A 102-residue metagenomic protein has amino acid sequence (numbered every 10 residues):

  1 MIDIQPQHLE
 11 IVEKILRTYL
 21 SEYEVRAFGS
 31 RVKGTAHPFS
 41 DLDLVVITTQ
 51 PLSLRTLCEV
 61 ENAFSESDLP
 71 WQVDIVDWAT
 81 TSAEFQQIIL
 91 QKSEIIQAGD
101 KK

Functional and structural regions predicted by a protein language model:
M1-E24, V32-F39, T48-K102: Catalytic core of pol beta-like nucleotidyltransferases
